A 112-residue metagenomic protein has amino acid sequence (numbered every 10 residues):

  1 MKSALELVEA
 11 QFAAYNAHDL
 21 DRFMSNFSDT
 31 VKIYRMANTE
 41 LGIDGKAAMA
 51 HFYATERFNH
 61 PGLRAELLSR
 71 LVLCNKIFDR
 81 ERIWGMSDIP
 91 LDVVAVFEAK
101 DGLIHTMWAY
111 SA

Functional and structural regions predicted by a protein language model:
S3, Y34, E40, A48-A112: A beta-strand edge to alpha-helix "cap/lid" segment located at domain peripheries
A17-K32: Short, well-ordered alpha-helical segments enriched in acidic and aromatic residues
D29, A37-N38: Short linear capping/connector segments at secondary-structure termini
